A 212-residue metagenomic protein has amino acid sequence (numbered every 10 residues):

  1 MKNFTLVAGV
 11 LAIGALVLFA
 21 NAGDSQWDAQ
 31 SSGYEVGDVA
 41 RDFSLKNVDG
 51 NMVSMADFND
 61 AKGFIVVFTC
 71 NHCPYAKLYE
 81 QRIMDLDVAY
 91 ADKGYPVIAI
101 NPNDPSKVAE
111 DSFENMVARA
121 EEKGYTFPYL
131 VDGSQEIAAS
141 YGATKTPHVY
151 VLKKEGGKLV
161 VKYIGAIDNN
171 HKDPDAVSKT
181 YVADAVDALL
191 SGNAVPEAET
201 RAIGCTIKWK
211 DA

Functional and structural regions predicted by a protein language model:
M1-L6: Positively charged n-region of N-terminal signal peptides that target proteins for export
A8-V17: Bacterial N-terminal signal peptides
D24-A56: N-terminal "domain-start" segment that seeds a small globular fold
S54-K77, V186: Short active-site neighborhood of thiol/selenol oxidoreductases, capturing the structured segment around
C70-Y79, V149, C205-K208, A212: Short, thiol/selenol-centered motifs that function as redox-active sites or metal-ligating centers
K77-E122, G133-S140: Structural microenvironment flanking redox-active thiols in thiol-disulfide oxidoreductases
V117-K158: Short, internal strand/loop/helix patches that form the active-site neighborhood or redox-interaction surface
V151-A212: Thiol-/selenol-based redox modules, centered on thioredoxin-like and closely related oxidoreductase domains
